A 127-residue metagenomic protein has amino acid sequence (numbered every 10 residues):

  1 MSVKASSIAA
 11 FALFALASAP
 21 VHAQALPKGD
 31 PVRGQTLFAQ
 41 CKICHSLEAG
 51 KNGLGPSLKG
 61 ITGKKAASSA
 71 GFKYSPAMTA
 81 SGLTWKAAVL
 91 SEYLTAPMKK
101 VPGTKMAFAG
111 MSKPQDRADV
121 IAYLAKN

Functional and structural regions predicted by a protein language model:
M1-K4: N-terminal secretory signal peptides that target proteins for export/translocation
S7-I8, F14-A23: C-terminal segment of classical bacterial N-terminal signal peptides
V21-F38: Electrostatic cytochrome c docking/interface patches
R33-T36, G53, S57, K73 (+3 more regions): Extracytoplasmic/secreted proteins, especially bacterial periplasmic and envelope-associated proteins
G34, A39-L47, V120: The canonical Cys-X-X-Cys-His
H45-K51, G63: Detector for the c-type heme attachment site
S68-S91: Short Fe-S-cluster ligation motifs
T84-N127: C-terminal capping alpha-helices of c-type cytochrome domains
